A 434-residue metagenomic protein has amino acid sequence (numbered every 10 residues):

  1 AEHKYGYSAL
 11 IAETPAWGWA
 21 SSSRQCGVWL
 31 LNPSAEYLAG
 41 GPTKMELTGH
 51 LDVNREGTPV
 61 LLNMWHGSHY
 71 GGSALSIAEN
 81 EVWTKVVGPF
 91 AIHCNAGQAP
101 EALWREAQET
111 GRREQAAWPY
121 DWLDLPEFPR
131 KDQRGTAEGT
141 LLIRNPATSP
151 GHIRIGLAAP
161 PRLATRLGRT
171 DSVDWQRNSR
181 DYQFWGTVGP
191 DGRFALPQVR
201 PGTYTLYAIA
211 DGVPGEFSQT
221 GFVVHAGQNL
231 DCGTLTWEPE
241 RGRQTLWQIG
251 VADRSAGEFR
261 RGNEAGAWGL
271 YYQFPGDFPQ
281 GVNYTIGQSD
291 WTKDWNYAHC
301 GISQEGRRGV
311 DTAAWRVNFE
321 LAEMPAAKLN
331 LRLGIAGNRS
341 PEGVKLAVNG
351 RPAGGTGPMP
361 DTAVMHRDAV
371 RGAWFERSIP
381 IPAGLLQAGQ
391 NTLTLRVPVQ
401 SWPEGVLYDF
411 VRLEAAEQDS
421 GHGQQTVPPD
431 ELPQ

Functional and structural regions predicted by a protein language model:
A1-K85: A contiguous, surface-exposed recognition patch within enzymatic or periplasmic domains that forms
E81-N95, L230-T234: Short Pro-Gly-centered flexible turn/kink motifs
G135-N145, G192-F194, L235: A short, amphipathic beta-strand motif
L163-R193: Short, acidic Ser/Thr/Gly-rich low-complexity loop/linker segments typical of extracellular and cell-surface proteins
V188-D191, R308-A326, G334-G421: Beta-strand-rich ligand-recognition modules
G192, G202-V213: A short, solvent-exposed beta-strand micro-motif common in secreted/extracellular proteins
D211-T234, E238-E240: Structured interaction patches on ligand/partner-binding surfaces of diverse proteins
N229-Q288, Q424-Q434: Compositionally biased low-complexity segments at domain edges in trafficked proteins and select soluble regulators
